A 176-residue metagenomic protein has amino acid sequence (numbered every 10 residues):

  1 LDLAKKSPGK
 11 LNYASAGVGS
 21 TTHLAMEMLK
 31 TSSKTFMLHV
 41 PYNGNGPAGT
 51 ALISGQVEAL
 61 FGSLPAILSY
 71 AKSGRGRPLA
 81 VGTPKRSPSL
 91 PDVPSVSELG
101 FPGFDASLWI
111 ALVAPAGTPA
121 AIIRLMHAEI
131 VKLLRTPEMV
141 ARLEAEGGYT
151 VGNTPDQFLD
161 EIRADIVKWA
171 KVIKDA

Functional and structural regions predicted by a protein language model:
L1-A176: Conserved, function-defining micro-sites of small-solute handling proteins
